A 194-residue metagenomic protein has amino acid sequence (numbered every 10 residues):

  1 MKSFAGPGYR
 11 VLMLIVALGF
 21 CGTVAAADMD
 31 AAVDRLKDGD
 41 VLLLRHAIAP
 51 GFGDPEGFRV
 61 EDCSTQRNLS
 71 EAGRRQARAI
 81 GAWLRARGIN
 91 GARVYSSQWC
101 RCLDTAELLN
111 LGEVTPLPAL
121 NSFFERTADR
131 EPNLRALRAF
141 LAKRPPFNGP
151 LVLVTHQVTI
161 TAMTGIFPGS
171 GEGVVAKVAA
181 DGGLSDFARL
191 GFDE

Functional and structural regions predicted by a protein language model:
M1-M13: Bacterial N-terminal signal peptides that target proteins for export
V11-C21: Bacterial N-terminal signal peptides
G22-A26: Sec/Tat signal peptide C-region and signal peptidase I cleavage site
A27-P118, F123-T127, I166-S185, R189-E194: Active-site-proximal alpha-helix that buttresses catalytic centers in soluble enzyme cores
V41-L42, G149-T155: Generic beta-sheet signal
A128-A136: Short, surface-exposed amphipathic charged segments that create phosphate/polyanion-binding patches used for binding
R135-P145: A short, acidic, amphipathic alpha-helical segment used as a generic capping/interface helix at domain edges
